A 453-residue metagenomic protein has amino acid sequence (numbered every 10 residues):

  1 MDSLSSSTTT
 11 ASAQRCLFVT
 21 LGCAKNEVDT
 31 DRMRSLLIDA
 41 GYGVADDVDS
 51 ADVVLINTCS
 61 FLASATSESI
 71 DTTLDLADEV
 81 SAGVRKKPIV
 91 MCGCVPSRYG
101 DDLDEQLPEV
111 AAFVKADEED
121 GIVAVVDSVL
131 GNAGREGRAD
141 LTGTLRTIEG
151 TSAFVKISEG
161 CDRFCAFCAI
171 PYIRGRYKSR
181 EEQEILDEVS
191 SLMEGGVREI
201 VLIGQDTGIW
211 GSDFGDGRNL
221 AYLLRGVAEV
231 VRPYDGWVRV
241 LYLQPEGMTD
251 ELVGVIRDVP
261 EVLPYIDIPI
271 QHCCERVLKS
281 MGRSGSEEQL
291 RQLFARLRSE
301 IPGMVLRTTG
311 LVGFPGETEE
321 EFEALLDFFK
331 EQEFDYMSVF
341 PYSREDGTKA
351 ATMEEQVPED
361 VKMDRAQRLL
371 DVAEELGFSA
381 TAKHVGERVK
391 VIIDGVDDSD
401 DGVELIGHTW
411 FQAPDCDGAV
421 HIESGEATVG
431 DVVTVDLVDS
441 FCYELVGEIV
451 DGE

Functional and structural regions predicted by a protein language model:
M1-W210, E251, V262, I266 (+5 more regions): Proteins enriched for Cys/Gly/acidic motifs involved in redox and nucleic-acid/cofactor modification
V19, I203-Q205, L241-L243, P269-Q271 (+6 more regions): Generic beta-strand/beta-sheet core signal
L21, F164, C168-G175, W237-E246 (+4 more regions): Conserved strand-turn element in the central/C-terminal portion of the radical SAM core barrel that lines
S60-A65, V197-V230, L243-E251, L278 (+1 more regions): Conserved glycine-rich "GG(E/T)P / GGGxP" loop and the immediately following alpha-helix in the radical SAM core
C165, I185, L202, V240 (+7 more regions): Conserved, mostly hydrophobic/aromatic
E194, A221-D235, T249-T308: Radical SAM/AdoMet-radical enzyme domain recognition
G215-G226, D250-P264, E317-F334, E359-D364 (+1 more regions): Short, electropositive alpha-helical surface patch
T352-E453: Terminal RNA-binding accessory module
